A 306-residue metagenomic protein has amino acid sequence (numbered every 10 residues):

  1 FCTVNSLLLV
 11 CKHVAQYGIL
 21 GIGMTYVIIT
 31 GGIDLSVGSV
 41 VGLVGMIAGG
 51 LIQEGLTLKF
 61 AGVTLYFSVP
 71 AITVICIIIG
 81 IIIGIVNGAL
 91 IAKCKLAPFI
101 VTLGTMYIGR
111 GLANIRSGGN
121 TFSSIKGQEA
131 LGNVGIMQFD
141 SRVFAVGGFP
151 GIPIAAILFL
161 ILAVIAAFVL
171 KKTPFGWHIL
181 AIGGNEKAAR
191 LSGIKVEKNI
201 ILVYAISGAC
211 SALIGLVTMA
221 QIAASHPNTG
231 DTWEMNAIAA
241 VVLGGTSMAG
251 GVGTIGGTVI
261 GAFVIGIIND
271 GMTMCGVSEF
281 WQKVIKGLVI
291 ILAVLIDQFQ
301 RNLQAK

Functional and structural regions predicted by a protein language model:
F1-L56, A89-L96, G245-I255, L288: Single transmembrane alpha-helix segments in multi-pass membrane proteins
H13, P98, G151-F159, I200 (+2 more regions): Loop-to-transmembrane alpha-helix initiation sites
I28-I33, I82-G127, L131, V169-P174 (+3 more regions): Short loop segments and helix-boundary regions at transmembrane helix junctions of multi-pass inner-membrane proteins
L56-M106, G261: Alpha-helical transmembrane segments within multi-pass membrane transporters and channels
S68-I72, C76, I83-N87, I91 (+1 more regions): Helix-loop-helix "hairpin" substructures at the membrane interface of multi-pass membrane proteins
P70, F99-T173, N199-L202, I222-G230 (+1 more regions): Transmembrane helix-bundle core of multi-pass membrane transporters and related energy-transducing complexes
L191-K198, I268, M272-K306: Cytosolic-side transmembrane-helix boundaries in multi-pass membrane proteins
Y204-A205, S211, Q221-G287: Transmembrane alpha-helical segments in multi-pass inner-membrane proteins
